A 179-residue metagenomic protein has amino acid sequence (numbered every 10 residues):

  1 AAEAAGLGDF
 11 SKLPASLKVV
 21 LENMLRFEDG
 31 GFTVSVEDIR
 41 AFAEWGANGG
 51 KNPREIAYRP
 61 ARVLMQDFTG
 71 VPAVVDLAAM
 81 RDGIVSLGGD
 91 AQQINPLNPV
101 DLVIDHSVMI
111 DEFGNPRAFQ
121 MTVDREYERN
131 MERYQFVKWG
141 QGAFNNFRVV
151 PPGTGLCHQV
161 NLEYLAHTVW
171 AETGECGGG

Functional and structural regions predicted by a protein language model:
A1-G179: Fe-S-dependent hydro-lyases/dehydratases of central metabolism
